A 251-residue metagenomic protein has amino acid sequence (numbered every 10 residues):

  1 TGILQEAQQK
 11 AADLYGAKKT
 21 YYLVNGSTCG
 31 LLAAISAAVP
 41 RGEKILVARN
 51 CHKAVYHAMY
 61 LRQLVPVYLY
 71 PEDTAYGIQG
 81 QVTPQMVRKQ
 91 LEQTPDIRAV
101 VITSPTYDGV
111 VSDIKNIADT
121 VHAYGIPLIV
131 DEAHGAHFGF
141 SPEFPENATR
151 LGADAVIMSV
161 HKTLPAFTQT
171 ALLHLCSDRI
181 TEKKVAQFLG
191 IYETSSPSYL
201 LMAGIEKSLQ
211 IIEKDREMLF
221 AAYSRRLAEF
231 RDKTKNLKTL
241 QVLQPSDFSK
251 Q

Functional and structural regions predicted by a protein language model:
T1, Q244-Q251: Short, intrinsically disordered, charge-balanced linker/junction segments flanking boundaries in proteins
T1-G26, N50: Conserved N-terminal alpha-helix of the aminotransferase class I/II PLP-enzyme fold
L14-A17, S27-Q244: Conserved PLP-enzyme active-site core in the AAT-like
